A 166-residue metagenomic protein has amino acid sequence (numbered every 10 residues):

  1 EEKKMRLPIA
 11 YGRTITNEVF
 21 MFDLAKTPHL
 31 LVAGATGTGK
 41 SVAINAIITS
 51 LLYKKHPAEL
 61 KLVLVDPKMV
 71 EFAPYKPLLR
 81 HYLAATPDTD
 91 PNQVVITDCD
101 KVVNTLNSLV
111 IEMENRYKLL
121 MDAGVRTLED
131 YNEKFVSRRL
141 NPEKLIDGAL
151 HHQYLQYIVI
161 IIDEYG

Functional and structural regions predicted by a protein language model:
E2-V125, H152-G166: P-loop NTPase catalytic phosphate-binding loop
L119-L155: Short helix/loop segment immediately N-terminal to the Walker
